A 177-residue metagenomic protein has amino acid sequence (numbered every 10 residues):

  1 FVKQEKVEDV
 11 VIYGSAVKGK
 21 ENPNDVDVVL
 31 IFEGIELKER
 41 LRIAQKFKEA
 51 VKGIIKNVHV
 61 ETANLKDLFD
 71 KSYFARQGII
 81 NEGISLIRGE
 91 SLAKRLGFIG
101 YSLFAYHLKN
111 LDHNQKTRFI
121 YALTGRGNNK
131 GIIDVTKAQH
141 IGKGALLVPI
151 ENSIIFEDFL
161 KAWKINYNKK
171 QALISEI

Functional and structural regions predicted by a protein language model:
F1-K6, V17-K20, I35-I177: Catalytic core of pol beta-like nucleotidyltransferases
E8, D27: Conserved acidic residues
Y13-S15: Glycine-rich beta-strand-to-loop/alpha-helix junction loops that act as flexible
N22-V26: A short, glycine/Asx- and small/polar-enriched loop/turn that sits immediately N-terminal to a beta-strand
